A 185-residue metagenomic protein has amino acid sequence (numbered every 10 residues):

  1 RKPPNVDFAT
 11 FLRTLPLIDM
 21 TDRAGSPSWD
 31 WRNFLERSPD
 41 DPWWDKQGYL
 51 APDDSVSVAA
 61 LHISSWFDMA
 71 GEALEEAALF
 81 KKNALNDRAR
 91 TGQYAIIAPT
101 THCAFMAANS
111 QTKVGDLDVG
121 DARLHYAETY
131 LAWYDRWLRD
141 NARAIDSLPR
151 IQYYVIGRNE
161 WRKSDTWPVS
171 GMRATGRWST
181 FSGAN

Functional and structural regions predicted by a protein language model:
R1-S55: Accessory cap/linker subdomain of secreted extracellular hydrolases
S26-D40, D45, V56-V58, S64-L74 (+1 more regions): Alpha/beta-hydrolase-fold serine-hydrolase catalytic core, especially in secreted/extracellular enzymes
